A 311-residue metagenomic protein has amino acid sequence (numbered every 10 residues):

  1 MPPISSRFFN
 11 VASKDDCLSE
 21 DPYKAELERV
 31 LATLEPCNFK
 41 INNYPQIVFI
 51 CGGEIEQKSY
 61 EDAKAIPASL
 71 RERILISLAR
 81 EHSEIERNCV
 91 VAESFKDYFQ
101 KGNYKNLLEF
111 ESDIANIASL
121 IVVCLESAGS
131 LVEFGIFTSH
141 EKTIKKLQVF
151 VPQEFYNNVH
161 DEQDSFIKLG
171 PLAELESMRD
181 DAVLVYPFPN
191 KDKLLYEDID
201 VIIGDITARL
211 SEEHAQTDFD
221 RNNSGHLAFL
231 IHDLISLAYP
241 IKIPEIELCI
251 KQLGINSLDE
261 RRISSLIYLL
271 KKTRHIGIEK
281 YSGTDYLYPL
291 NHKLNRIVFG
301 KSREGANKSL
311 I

Functional and structural regions predicted by a protein language model:
E20-A79, I85-V90: A structured, charge-rich N-terminal accessory region that forms the first stable segment of a protein and links
R80-L107: Conserved BB-loop
G102-I121: Donor nucleotide-activated moiety binding/catalytic core segment of transferases that use nucleotide-activated donors
E133-L184: Cross-kingdom TIR/SEFIR domain
G170-N222: Long, low-complexity, charged/polar intrinsically disordered regions in eukaryotic proteins
H214, D220-G254: Short amphipathic alpha-helical interface segments
Y268-G283: A short, conserved structural fragment
P289-I311: Short, amphipathic alpha-helical interaction segments positioned at domain boundaries
